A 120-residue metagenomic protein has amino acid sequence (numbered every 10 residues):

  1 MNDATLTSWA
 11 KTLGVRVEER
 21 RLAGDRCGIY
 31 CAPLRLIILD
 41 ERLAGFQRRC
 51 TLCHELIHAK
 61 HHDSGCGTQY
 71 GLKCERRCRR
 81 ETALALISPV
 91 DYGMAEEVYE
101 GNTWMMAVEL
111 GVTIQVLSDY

Functional and structural regions predicted by a protein language model:
M1-Y120: Active-site hotspot residues in diverse enzymes, especially metal/ion-binding acidic/histidine motifs
